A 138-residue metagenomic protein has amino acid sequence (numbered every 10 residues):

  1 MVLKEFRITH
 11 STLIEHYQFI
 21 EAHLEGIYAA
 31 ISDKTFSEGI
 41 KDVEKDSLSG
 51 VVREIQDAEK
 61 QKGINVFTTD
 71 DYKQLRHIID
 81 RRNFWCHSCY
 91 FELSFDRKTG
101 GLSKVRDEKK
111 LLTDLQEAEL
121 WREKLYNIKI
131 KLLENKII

Functional and structural regions predicted by a protein language model:
M1-E5, G63, R106, K110: Short amphipathic alpha-helical segments at helix-loop
M1-E54, T69, R76, E117-I138: Amphipathic alpha-helical interface elements
A29, D33, Q61-I64, F91 (+1 more regions): General structural signal for alpha-helix termini and helix-helix connectors
E38, L93, T99-G100, K136: Residue-level signal for alpha-helical context at structural boundaries
D57-D70: Short, solvent-exposed, charged loop/turn and helix-capping segments that join or cap alpha-helices on peripheral
D71-R97: Histidine-centered, metal-coordinating catalytic motifs and their short helical/loop contexts
K98-Q116: Short secondary-structure subsegments characteristic of cysteine-rich extracellular domains
